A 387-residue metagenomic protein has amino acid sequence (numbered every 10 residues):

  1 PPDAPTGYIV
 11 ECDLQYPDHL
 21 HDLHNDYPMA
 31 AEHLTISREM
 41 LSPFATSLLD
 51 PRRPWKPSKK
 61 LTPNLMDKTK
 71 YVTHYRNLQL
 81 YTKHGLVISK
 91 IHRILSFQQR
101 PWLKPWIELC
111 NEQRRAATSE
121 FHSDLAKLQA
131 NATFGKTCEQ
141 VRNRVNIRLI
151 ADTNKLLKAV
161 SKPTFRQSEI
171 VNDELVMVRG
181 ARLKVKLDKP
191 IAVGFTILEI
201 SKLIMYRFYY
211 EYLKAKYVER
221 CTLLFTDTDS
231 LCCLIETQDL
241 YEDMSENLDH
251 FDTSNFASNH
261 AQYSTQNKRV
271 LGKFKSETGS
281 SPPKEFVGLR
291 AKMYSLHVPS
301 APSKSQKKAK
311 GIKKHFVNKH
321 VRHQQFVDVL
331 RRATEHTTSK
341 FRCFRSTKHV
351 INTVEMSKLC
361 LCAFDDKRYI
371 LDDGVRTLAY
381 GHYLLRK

Functional and structural regions predicted by a protein language model:
P1-K387: Conserved acidic
